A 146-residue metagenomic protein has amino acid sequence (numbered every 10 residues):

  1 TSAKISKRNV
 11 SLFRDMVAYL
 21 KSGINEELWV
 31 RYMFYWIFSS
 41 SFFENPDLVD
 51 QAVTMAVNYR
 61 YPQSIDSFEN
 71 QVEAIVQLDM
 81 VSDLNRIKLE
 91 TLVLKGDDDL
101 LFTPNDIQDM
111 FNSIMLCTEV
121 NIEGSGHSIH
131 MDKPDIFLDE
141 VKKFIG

Functional and structural regions predicted by a protein language model:
T1-I24: Flexible "cap/lid" loop of the alpha/beta hydrolase fold
K7-R8, L28-L78, S82-D83: Conserved alpha/beta-hydrolase catalytic His-Asp/Glu region
Q63, F102, D132: Residue-level signal for the nucleotide or nucleotide-sugar donor/cofactor binding architecture
I87, V93-K95: Short beta-strand/loop motif that positions the catalytic acidic residue of the alpha/beta-hydrolase fold
K88-L89, L116: Active-site acidic short loop of glycosyltransferases
L100-D106: Conserved alpha/beta-hydrolase "acid-adjacent" motif
Q108-D109, D135: Active-site phosphate/pyrophosphate- and oxyanion-stabilizing loops and adjacent acidic/basic residues in soluble
L116-G146: Catalytic active-site module of serine/aspartate enzymes centered on a nucleophile-bearing elbow/loop
